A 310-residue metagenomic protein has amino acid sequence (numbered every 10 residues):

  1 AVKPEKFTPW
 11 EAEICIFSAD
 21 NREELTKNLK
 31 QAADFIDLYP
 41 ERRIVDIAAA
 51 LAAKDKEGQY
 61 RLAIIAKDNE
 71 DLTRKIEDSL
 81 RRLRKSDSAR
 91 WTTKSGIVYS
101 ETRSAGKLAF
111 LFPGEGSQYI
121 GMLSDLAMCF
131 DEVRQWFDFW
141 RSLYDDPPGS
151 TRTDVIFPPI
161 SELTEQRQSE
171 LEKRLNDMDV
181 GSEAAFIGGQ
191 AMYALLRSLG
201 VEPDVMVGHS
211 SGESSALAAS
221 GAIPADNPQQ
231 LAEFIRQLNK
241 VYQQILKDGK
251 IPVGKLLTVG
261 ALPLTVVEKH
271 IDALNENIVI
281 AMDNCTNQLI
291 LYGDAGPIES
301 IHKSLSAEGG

Functional and structural regions predicted by a protein language model:
A1-L108, Q118, S124, L246-V266 (+2 more regions): Flexible catalytic loop/linker elements that gate and position reactive groups at enzyme active sites
K3-P4, W10-I14, V133-T151, F234-G249: Short, conserved aromatic-histidine micro-motifs
L25-N28, A32, F110-L111, L126 (+8 more regions): Structural preference for long, well-ordered alpha-helical segments in enzyme cores
Q31-D34, L38, M128, S220-A225: Short, well-ordered loop/turn and helix-capping segments at boundaries between secondary-structure elements and domains
D34-R42, R74, D78-A89, D146-T153 (+2 more regions): Short, glycine- and charge-enriched coil/turn segments that flank and shape catalytic ligand pockets
K75, I160-G310: Acyltransferase
W91-V207, L291: Helix-rich "cap/lid" substructures immediately adjacent to catalytic or cofactor-binding pockets
